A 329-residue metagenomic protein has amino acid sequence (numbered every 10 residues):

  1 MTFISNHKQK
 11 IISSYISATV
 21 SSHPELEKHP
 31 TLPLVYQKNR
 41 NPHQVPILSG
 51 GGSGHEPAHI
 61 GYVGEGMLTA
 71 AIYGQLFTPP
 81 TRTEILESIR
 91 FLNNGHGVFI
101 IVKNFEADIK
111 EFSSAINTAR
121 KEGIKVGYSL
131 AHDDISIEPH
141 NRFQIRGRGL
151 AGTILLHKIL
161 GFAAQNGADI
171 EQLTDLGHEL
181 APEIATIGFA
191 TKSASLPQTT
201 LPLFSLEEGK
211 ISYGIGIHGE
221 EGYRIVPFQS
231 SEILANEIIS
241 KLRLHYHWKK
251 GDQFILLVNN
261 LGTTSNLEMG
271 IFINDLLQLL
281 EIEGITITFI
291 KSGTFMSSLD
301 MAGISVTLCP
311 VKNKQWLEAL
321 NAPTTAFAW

Functional and structural regions predicted by a protein language model:
M1-I47, N313-K314, A319-W329: N-terminal amphipathic/basic leader segments beginning at the initiator methionine
P42-G50, H59-I72, I137-E138, I211-P227: Gly-rich Lys/Arg/Thr-decorated short loops/hinges at beta-loop-alpha junctions or inter-strand turns that position
V45-G52, L68-A71, G97-E106, S113-I116 (+3 more regions): Short glycine-rich or small-residue beta-strand-to-loop segments that form or flank ligand, phosphate, metal/Fe-S
H55, G64, L68-G95: Glycine-rich oxoanion-binding loops at beta->alpha junctions
A71-L76, R120-R146, E283-T286: Short, acidic/small-residue loops that bind anionic groups at enzyme active sites
A131-E171, L176-E183: Short alpha-helices
A168-I271: Mixed-charge interfacial surface used for oligomerization/domain docking and macromolecular partner engagement
K241-W329: C-terminal non-catalytic interaction/assembly regions of soluble proteins
